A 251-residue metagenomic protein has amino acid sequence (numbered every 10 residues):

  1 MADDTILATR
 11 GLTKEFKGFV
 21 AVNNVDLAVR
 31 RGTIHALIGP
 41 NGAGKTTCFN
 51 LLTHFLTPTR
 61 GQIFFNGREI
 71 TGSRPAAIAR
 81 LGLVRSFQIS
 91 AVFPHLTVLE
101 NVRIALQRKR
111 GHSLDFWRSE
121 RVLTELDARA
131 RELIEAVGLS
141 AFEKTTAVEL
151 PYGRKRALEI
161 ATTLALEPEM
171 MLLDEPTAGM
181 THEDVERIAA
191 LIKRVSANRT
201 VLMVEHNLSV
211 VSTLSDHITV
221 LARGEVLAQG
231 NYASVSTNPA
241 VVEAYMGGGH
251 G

Functional and structural regions predicted by a protein language model:
A2-G251: Glycine-rich phosphate-binding loops of nucleotide-dependent enzymes
